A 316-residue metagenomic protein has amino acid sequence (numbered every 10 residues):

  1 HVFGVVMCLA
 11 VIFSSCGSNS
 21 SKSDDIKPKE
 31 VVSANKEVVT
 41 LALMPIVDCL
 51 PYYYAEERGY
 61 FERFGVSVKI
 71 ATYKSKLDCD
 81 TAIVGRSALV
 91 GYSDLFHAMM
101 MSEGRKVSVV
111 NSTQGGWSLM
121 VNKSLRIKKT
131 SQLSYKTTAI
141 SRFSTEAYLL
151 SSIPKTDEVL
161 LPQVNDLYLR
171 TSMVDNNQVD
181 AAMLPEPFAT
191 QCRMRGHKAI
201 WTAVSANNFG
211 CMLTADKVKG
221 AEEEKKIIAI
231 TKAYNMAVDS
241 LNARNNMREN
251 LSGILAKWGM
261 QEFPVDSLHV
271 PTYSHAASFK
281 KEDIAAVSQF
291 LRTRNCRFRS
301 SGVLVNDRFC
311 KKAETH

Functional and structural regions predicted by a protein language model:
H1-F3: Bacterial N-terminal signal peptides that target proteins for export
I12-S15: C-terminal motif of bacterial Sec signal peptides marking the signal peptidase cleavage site
G17-S20: Bacterial signal peptide processing site
D24-D157, L161-Q163, M173, D180-L184 (+1 more regions): Short, glycine-/small- and polar/acidic-enriched structural segments that line small-molecule recognition paths
D48, E57, K76-C79, H97 (+10 more regions): Stable alpha-helical elements in mature extracytoplasmic
L95-F96, L125, E158, D166-I254: Pocket-lining segment of extracytoplasmic ligand-binding domains
A221-R297: Secondary-structure end/capping motifs
R292-H316: Conserved C-terminal helix/tail region of periplasmic/extracytoplasmic solute-binding proteins
